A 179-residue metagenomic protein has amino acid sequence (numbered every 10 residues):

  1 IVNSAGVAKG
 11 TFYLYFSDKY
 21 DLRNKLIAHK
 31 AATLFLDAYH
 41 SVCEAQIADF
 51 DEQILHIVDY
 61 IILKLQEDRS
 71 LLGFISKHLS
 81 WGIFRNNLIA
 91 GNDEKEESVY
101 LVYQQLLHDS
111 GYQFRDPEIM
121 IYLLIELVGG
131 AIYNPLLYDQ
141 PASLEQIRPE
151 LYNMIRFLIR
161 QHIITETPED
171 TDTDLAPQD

Functional and structural regions predicted by a protein language model:
I1-K25: Helix-turn-helix
F16, L22-D37, I75, G91 (+1 more regions): Alpha-helical DNA-contacting segments of helix-turn-helix folds
K19, R115, Q161: Short glycine/proline-centered loop/turn elements that form peptide/ligand docking sites
K25, H29, Y39-E67, I121-L124: Hydrophobic alpha-helical connector segments
L26, K30, L34, A38 (+4 more regions): Hydrophobic recognition helices of helix-based DNA-binding modules
L36, S70, I83-G111, E118-Y122 (+2 more regions): Amphipathic alpha-helical packing segments from all-alpha helical-bundle domains
A38-Q46, L72-I83, I132-D139: Secondary-structure edge/capping motif, primarily at the C-terminal ends of alpha-helices and the immediately following
H108-M154, T165-D179: Hydrophobic/aromatic-rich alpha-helical bundle segments in the mid-to-C-terminal region
